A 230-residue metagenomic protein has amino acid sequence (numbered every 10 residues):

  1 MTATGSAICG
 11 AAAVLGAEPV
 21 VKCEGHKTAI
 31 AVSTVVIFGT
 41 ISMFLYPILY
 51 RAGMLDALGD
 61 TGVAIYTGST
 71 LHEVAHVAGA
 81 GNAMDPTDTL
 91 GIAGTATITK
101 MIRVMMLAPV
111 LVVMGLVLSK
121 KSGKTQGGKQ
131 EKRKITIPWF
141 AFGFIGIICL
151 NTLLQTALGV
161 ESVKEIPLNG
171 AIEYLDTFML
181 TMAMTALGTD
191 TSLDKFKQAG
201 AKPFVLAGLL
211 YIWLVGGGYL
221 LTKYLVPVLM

Functional and structural regions predicted by a protein language model:
M1-S42, T61-P86, L175: Alpha-helical membrane segments and immediately flanking helix-loop junctions that form or couple to the substrate/ion
T2-S6, G62-T70, T97-M106, G170-M184: Structural signature of hydrophobic alpha-helical transmembrane segments
G10-L15, G39-R51, V74-A78, R103-V112 (+8 more regions): Transmembrane alpha-helical segments of multi-pass membrane transport proteins and ion-pumping complexes
P19-I30, A52-T61, N82-G94, L118-G123 (+1 more regions): Juxtamembrane helix-boundary/capping and inter-helix hinge elements in multi-pass membrane proteins
A29, S33, T67, G94-I98 (+4 more regions): Internal alpha-helical transmembrane segments of multi-pass membrane proteins, especially GPCRs
Y50-T61, Y66-L111: Active-site-lining helix/loop region of Rossmann-like oxidoreductase modules
P86-D88, V112-F178, A183-K195, A199 (+1 more regions): Structural signature of multi-pass alpha-helical membrane transport proteins
